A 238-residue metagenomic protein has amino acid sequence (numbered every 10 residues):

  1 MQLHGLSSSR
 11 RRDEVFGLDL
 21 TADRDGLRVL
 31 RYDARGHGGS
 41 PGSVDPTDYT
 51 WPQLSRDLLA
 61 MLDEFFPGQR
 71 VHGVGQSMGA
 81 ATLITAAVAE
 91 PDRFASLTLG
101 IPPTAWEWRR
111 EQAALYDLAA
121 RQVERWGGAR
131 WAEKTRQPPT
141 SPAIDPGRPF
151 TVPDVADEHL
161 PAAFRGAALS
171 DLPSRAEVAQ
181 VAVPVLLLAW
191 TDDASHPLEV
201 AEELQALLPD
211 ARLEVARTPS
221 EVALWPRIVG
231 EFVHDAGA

Functional and structural regions predicted by a protein language model:
M1-P41: Conserved HGGG/HGGXW glycine-rich cap/lid loop of the alpha/beta-hydrolase fold
H4, G75-S77, W190: Conserved alpha/beta-hydrolase "nucleophile elbow" surrounding the catalytic nucleophile
P52-V71: Conserved acidic catalytic loop of the alpha/beta-hydrolase fold
A81-V123: Flexible "cap/lid" loop of the alpha/beta hydrolase fold
P146-S174: Hydrophobic, aromatic-rich cap/lid helix
V181, L187-A189: Short beta-strand/loop motif that positions the catalytic acidic residue of the alpha/beta-hydrolase fold
A194-V200: Conserved alpha/beta-hydrolase "acid-adjacent" motif
D210-A238: Catalytic active-site module of serine/aspartate enzymes centered on a nucleophile-bearing elbow/loop
